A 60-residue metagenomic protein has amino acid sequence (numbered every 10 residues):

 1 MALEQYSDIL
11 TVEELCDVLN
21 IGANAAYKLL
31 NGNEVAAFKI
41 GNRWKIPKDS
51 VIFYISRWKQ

Functional and structural regions predicted by a protein language model:
M1, V51-Q60: A short, Lys/Arg-enriched interface patch at domain edges and termini
M1-S7: A detector for short, charged/polar N-terminal pre-domain segments
V12-E13, F38: Residues within the helices of the helix-turn-helix
C16: The alpha-helix within a helix-turn-helix
L19-K45: Major-groove DNA-recognition helix of helix-turn-helix-type DNA-binding domains
N24, D49-I52: Generic detection of well-ordered alpha-helical segments
